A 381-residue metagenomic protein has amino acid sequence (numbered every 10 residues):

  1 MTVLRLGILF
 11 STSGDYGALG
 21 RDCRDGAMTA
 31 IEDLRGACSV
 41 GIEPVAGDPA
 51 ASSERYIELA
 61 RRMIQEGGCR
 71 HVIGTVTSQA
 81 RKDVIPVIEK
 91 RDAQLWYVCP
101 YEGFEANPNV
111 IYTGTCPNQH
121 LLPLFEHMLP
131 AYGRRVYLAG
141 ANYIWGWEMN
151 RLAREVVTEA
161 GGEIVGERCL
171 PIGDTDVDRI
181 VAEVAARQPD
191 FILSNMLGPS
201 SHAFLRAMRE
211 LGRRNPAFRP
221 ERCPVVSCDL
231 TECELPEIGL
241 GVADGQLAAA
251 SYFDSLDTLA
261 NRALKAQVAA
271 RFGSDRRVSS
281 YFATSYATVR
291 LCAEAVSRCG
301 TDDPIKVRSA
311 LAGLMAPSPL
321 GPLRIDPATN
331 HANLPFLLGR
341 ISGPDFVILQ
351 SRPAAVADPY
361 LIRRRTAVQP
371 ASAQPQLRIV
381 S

Functional and structural regions predicted by a protein language model:
G7-D25, G47-P49, S53, R277-Y281: Extracytoplasmic "Venus flytrap"
D22-C23, A37-G103: Beta-alpha junction/loop-to-helix N-cap segments that form part of ligand/metal-binding clefts
D33-A51, N107-N109, V157-D174: Short beta-strand elements in bilobed, periplasmic/extracellular small-molecule ligand-binding domains
Q65-V76, W96-V98, Y137-L138, Q188-F204 (+3 more regions): Periplasmic-binding protein-like
F104-E126, E167-R168, A243-Y252: Short beta-strand elements at the ligand-binding edges of bilobed clamshell
G114-C169: An alpha-beta-alpha
M208-Y286: Extracellular/periplasmic periplasmic-binding protein-like sensory domains
P319-S381: Solvent-exposed, acidic/polar segments of extracytosolic/periplasmic ligand-binding ectodomains
